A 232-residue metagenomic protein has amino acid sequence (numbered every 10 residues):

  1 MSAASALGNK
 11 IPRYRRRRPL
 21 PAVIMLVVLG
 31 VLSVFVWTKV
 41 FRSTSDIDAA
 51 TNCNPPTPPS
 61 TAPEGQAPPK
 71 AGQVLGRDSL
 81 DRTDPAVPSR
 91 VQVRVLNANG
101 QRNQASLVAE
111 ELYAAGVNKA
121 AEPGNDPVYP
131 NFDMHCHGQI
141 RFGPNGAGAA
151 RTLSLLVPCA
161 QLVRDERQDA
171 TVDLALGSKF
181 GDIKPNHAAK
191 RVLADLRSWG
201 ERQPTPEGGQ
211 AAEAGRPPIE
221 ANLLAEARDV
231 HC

Functional and structural regions predicted by a protein language model:
S2-P55, A221, A227-V230: Terminal domain-initiation and capping elements
A4, G8-I11, A71-G72, R77-L80 (+1 more regions): Intrinsically disordered, low-complexity regions
A4, G8-M25, F35-K39, L107 (+1 more regions): BRCT (BRCA1 C-terminal) domain core and associated BRCT-interaction motifs
A6, P63, K70, V74 (+3 more regions): Intrinsically disordered, low-complexity segments enriched in small/polar residues
R17-M25, V74-P85, P206-E213: Short, charged N-terminal helix-start/capping segments
T44-Y113, A121-P123, P127, R228 (+1 more regions): Extracytoplasmic low-complexity, Pro/Thr/Ser/Ala/Gly-rich segments that lie immediately after a secretion/anchoring
I47, S178, D182-C232: Extracellularly exposed regions in secreted/surface proteins, prominently low-complexity, repeat-rich
G72, A150-S154, K190-L193, R197: Generic detector of well-ordered alpha-helical segments enriched in charged/polar residues, highlighting helical
